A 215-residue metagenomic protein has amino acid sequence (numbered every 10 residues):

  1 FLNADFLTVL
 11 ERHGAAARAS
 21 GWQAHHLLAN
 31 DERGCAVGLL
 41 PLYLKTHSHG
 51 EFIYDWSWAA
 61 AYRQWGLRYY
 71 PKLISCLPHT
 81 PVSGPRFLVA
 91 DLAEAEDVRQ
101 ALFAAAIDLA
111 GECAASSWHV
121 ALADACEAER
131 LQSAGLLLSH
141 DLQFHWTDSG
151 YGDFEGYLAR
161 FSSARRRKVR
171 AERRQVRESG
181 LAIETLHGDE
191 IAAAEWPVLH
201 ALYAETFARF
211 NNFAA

Functional and structural regions predicted by a protein language model:
F1-A215: N-acyltransferase acceptor-side catalytic subdomain
